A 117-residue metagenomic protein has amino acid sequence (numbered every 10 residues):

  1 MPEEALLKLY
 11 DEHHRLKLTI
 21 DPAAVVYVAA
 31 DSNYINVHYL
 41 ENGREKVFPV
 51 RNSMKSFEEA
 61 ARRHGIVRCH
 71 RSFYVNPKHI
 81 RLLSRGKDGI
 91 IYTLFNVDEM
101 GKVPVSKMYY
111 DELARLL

Functional and structural regions predicted by a protein language model:
M1-L117: Basic, polyanion-interacting recognition surfaces, primarily in bacterial LytTR/OmpR-type DNA-binding effector domains
